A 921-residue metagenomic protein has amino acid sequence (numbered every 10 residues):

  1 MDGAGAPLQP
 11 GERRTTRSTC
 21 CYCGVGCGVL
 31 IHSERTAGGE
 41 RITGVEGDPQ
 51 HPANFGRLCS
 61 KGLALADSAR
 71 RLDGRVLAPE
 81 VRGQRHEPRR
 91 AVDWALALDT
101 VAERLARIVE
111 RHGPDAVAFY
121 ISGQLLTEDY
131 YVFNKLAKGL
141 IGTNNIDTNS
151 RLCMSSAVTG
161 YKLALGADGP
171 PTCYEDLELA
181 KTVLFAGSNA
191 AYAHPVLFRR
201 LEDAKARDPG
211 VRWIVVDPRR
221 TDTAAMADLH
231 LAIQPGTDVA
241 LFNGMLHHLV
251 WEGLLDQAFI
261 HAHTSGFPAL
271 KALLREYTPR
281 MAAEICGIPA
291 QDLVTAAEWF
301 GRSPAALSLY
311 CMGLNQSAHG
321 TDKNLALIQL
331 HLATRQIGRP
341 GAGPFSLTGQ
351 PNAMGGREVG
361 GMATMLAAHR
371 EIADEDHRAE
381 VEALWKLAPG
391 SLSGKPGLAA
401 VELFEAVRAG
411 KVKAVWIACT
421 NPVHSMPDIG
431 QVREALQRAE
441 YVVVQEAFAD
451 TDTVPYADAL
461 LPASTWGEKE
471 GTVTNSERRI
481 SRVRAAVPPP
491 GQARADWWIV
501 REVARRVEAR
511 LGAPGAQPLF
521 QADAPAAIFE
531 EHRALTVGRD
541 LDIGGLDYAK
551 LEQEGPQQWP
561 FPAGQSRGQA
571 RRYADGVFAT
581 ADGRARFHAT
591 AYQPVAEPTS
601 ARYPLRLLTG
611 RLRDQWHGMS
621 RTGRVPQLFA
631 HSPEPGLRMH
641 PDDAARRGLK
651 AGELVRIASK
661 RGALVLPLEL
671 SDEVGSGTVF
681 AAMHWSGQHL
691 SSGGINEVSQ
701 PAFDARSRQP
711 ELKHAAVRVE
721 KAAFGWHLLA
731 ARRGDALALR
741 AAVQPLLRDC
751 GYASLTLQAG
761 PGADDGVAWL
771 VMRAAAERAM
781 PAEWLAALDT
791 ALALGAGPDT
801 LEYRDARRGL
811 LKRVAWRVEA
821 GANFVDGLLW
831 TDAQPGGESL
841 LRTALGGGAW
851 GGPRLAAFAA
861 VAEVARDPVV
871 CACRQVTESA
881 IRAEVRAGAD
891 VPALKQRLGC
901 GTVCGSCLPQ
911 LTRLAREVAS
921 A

Functional and structural regions predicted by a protein language model:
M1-E252, A262, L270, M281 (+8 more regions): N-terminal export/assembly segments and adjacent metallocofactor-ligating motifs of anaerobic energy-metabolism
R75, R85-R90, E252-A290, A367 (+8 more regions): N-terminal leader/propeptide and maturation segments of large enzyme subunits in energy/redox metabolism and hydrolases
A118-L126, I285-I288, C311-A318, Q350 (+2 more regions): Conserved short loop/turn motifs at secondary-structure junctions
Y131-E202, R207-V216, V239-N243, H331-Y456 (+3 more regions): Extended redox/cofactor-interaction regions of prokaryotic respiratory oxidoreductases
V183, M226-A227, Y277-R280, Y310-L314 (+1 more regions): Flexible glycine/proline-enriched surface loops and loop-helix/loop-strand junctions
A225-I233, P462-S464, E468, R479-P490 (+2 more regions): Short beta-alpha connecting loops at secondary-structure transitions that line or flank enzyme active sites
P490, D496-Q557, T622-R638, D642-G795 (+2 more regions): Long, contiguous, secondary-structure-rich segments that constitute the structural scaffold of globular domains
G725-A921: Rossmann-like nucleotide/phosphate-binding core characteristic of flavoprotein oxidoreductases
